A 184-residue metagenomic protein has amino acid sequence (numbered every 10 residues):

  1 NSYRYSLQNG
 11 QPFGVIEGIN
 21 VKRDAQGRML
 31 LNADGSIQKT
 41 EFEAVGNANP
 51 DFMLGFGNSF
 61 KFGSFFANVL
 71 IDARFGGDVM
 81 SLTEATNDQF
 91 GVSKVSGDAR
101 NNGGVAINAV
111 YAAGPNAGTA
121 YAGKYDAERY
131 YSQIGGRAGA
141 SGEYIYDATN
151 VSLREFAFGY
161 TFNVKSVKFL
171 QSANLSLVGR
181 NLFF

Functional and structural regions predicted by a protein language model:
N1-D24: Polar, glycine-rich mid-to-C-terminal structural blocks that act as macromolecule-binding/assembly scaffolds
L7, Q11-V15, R74-N174, G179: Extracytoplasmic gating/loop element in the C-terminal half of outer-membrane beta-barrel translocons and assembly
P12, R23, R28, V45 (+1 more regions): Aromatic-residue-lined binding/catalytic grooves and analogous aromatic/hydrophobic interfacial grooves in multimeric
G35-A44, N49, G136-Y144: Extracytoplasmic loops and strand-loop junctions of Gram-negative outer membrane beta-barrel proteins
F52-N58, F65, L153-F158: Hydrophobic, lipid-facing positions within transmembrane beta-strands of outer-membrane proteins
G57, F66-N68, N174-S176: Residue-level detector of the transmembrane beta-barrel scaffold of outer-membrane proteins
F62-F65, L170-S172: Strand-connecting loop/turn motifs
S64-N68, K165-S166: Repeated loop/turn-to-beta-strand initiation elements of outer-membrane beta-barrel proteins
